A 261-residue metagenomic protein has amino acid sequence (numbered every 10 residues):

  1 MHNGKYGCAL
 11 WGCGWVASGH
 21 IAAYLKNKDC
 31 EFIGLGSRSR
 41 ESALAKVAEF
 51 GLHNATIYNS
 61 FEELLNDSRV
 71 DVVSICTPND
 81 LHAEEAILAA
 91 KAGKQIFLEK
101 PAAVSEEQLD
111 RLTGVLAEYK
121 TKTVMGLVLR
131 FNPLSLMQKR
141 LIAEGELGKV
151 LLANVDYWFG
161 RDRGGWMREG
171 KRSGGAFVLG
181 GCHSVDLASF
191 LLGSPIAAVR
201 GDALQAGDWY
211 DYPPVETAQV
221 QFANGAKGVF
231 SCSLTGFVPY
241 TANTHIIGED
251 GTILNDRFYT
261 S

Functional and structural regions predicted by a protein language model:
M1, L179, D186-T260: Contiguous beta-strand/loop segments that form the cofactor/metal-binding neighborhood of enzyme cores
M1-F50: N-terminal Rossmann-like dinucleotide-binding module
A17, N59, L98-E99, T123-M125 (+3 more regions): Hydrophobic residues in well-ordered beta-strands that form the structural core
A45-H53, R111-E118: Short, conserved SAM-binding/catalytic segment of Class I S-adenosyl-L-methionine-dependent methyltransferases
N54-A55, A92-K94, Y119-T121, A226: A short helix->loop->beta-strand "cap" motif at the edges of active sites that frequently abuts
A55-G114: Beta-loop-alpha module in the N-terminal Rossmann-like domain of NAD(P)-dependent dehydrogenases, especially those
D110-V128, L147-N154: Rossmann-fold dehydrogenase core element
L129-W209: Predominantly a Rossmann-like dinucleotide-binding segment in NAD(P)-dependent oxidoreductases
